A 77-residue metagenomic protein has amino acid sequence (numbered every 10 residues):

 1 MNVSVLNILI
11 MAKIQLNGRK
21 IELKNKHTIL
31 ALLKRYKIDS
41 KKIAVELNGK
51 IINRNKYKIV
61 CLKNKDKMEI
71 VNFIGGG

Functional and structural regions predicted by a protein language model:
N2-G76: Ubiquitin-like/PB1-type beta-grasp interaction modules and other compact soluble beta-rich domains
